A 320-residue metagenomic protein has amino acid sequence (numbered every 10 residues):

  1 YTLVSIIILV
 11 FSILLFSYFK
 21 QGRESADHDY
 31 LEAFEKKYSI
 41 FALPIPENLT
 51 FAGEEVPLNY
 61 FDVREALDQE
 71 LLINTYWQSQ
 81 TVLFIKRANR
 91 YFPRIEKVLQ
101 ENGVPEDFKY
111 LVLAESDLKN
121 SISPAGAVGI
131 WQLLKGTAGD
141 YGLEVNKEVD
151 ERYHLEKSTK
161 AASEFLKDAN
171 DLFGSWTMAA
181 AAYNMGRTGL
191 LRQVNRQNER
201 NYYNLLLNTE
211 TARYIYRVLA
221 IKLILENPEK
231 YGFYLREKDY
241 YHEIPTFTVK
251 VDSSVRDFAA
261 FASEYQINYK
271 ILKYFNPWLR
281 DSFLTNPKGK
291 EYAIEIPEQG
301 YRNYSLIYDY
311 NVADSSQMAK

Functional and structural regions predicted by a protein language model:
Y1-G103: An acidic, Gly/Ser/Thr/Pro-rich helix-cap/linker signature
N74, Q78-I85, I95-K97, L118-V128 (+5 more regions): Second-shell loop/turn segments in exported
V104-K119, A179-M185, L272-F275: Short, functionally critical alpha-helical segments immediately adjacent to catalytic or ligand/cofactor-binding
G126-N146, T159-A161, L166, L190-Q193: Substrate-binding/active-site groove segments that recognize and process beta-1,4-linked N-acetyl-hexosamine
L166-Q193: Catalytic and binding regions of secreted/periplasmic enzymes and modules that target cell-wall glycans
R236-Q266, A319-K320: Primarily a LysM-type cell-wall glycan-binding module
F258-N286: LysM (lysin motif) carbohydrate-binding repeats in extracellular/periplasmic proteins that recognize
F275-D314: Extracellular LysM carbohydrate-binding repeats and other cell-envelope/extracellular binding modules
